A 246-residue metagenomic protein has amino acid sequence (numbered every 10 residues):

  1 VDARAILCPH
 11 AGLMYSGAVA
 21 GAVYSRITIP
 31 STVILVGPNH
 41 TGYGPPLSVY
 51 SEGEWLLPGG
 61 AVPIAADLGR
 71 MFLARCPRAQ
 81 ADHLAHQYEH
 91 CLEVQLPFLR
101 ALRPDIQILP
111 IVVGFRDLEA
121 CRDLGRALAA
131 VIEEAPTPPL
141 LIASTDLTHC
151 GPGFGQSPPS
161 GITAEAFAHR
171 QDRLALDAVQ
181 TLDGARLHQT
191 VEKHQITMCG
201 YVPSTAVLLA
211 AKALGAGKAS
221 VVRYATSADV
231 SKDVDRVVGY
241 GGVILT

Functional and structural regions predicted by a protein language model:
V1-L209, S227-S231: Active-site histidine-anchored catalytic micro-motif
A211-L214: Flexible loop/turn connectors
A216-T246: Long, Lys/Arg- and hydrophobic-enriched amphipathic alpha-helices
